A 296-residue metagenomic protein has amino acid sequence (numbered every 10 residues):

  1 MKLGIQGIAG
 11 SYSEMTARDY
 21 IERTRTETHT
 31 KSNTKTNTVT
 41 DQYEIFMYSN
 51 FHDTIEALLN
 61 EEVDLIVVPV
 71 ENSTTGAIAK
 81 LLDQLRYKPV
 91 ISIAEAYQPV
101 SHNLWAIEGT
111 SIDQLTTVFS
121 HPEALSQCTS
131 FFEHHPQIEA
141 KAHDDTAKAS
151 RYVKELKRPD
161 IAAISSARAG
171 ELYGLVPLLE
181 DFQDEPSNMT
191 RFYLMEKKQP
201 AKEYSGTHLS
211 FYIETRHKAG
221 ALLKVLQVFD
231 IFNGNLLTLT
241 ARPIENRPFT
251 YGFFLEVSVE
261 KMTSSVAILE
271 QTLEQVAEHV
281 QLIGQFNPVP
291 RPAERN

Functional and structural regions predicted by a protein language model:
M1-N296: Domain-level signature for soluble enzymes in the chorismate/prephenate branch of the shikimate pathway
